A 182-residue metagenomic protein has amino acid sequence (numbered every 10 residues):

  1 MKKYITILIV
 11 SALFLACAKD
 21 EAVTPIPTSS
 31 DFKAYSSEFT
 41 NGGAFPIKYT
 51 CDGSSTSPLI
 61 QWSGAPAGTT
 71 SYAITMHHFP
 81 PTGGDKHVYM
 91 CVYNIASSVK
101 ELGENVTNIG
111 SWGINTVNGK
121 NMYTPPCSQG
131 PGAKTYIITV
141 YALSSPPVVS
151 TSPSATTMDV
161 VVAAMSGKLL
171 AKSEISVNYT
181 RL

Functional and structural regions predicted by a protein language model:
M1-K2, A18: Generic cytosolic/nucleocytoplasmic N-terminal low-complexity/intrinsically disordered segments
K2-L8: Sec-dependent signal peptide recognition, specifically the positively charged N-region followed immediately by
I9-V10, A96: Enrichment for repetitive, rod-forming helical segments
V10-S11, P80: Residue-level detector of alpha-helix boundary/anchor positions
L13-A16: C-terminal motif of bacterial Sec signal peptides marking the signal peptidase cleavage site
A18-L182: N-terminus-centered regions that define maturation/targeting leaders and the start of the first functional domain
